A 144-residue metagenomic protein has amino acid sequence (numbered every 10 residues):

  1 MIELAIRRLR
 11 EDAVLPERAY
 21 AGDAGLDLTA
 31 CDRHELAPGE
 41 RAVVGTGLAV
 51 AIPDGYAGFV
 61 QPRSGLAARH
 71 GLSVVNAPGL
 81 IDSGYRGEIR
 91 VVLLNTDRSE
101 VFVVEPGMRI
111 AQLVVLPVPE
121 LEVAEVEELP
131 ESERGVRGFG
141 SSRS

Functional and structural regions predicted by a protein language model:
M1-S144: DUTPase catalytic domain/fold
